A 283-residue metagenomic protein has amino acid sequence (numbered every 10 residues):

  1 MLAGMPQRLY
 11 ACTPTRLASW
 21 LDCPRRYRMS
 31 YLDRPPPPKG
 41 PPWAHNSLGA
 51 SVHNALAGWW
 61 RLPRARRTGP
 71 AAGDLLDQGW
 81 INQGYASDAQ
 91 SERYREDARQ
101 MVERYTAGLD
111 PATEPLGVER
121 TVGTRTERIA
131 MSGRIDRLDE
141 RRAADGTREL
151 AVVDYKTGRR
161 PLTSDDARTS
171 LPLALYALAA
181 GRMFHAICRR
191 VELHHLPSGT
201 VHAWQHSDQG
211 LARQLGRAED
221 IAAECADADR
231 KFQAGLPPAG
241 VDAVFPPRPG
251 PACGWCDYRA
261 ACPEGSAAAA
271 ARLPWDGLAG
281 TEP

Functional and structural regions predicted by a protein language model:
A11, A179-P283: Metal-dependent nuclease catalytic regions and adjoining charged, substrate-binding loops involved in nucleic-acid end
T13, E114-R120, M131-D136, P249: Short beta-strand or tight-loop elements that sit immediately N-terminal to catalytic metal-binding acidic residues
L17-P37, P41-L62, R95, R99 (+2 more regions): Nuclease catalytic cores
P24-L32, T147-D154, A226-D227: Active-site-adjacent bridging/hinge elements
P36-K39, Y155-L162, P283: Glycine- and acidic
A44, L48, Y94, T169-P172 (+1 more regions): Hydrophobic (often cysteine-bearing) scaffold residues that line and stabilize catalytic clefts of nucleotide/cofactor
N54-E119, R125: A non-catalytic, helix-rich entry segment at domain boundaries
R120-D220: Mg2+/Mn2+-dependent nuclease catalytic core
